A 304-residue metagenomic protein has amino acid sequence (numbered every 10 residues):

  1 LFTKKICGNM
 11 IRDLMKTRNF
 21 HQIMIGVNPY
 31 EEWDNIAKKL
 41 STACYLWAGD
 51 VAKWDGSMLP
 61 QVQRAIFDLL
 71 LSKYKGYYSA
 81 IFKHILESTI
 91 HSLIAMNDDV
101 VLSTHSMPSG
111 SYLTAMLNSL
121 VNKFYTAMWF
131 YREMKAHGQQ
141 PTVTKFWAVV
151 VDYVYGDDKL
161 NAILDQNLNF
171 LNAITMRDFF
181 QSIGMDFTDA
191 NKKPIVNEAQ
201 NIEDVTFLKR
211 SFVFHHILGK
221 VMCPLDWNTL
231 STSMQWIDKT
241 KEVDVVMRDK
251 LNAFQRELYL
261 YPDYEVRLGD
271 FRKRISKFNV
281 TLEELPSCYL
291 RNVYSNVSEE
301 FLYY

Functional and structural regions predicted by a protein language model:
L1-K53, F130-T144: Active-site-proximal segment of RNA-dependent polymerases
L1-R12, L120-M128, T232, D249-L260: Short, hydrophobic/amphipathic alpha-helical patches that form generic packing surfaces within helical domains
C7, I11, D34-A37, Q63 (+4 more regions): Short, well-ordered alpha-helical packing segments
L14-M15, G56-L59, R64-A65, M116-L117 (+4 more regions): Short helix/loop capping segments that flank catalytic or ligand/cofactor-binding pockets
T17, S72-S79, D178-T188: Structural alpha-beta junctions
Q22-E31, Y77-E87, Q140-K145, M185-E198: A generic structural motif
T42-Y155, A162-F170, D204: Conserved polymerase palm-domain catalytic core
V101, H105-P108, N167-Y304: Active-site and adjacent loop segments of nucleotide-processing enzymes that use two-metal-ion phosphate chemistry
